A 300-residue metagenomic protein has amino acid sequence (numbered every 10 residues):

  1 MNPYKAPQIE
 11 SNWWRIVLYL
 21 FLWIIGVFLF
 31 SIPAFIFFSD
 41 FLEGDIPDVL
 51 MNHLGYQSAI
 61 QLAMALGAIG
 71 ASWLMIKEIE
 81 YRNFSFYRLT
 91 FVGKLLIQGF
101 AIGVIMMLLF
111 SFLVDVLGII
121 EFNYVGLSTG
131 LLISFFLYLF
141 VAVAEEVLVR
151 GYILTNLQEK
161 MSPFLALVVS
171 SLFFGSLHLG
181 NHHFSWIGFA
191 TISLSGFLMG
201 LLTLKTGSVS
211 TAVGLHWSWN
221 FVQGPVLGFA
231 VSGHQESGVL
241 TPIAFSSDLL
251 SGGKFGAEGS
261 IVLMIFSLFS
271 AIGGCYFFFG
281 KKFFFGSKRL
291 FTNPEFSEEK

Functional and structural regions predicted by a protein language model:
M1-Y81, G224-K300: N-terminal, membrane-interfacial amphipathic/helix-forming hydrophobic leader that caps and precedes the first
K5-E10, A144-V169, F173, L201-S208: Membrane-interface helix/loop boundary segments of multi-pass membrane proteins
I16-F21, A59, L96-A101, L131-L132 (+4 more regions): Hydrophobic alpha-helical transmembrane segments
I24-L29, M107-L113, S171-G180, S218-V226: Aromatic-anchored segments of alpha-helical transmembrane domains
F35-Q61, W73, K77-V147, L154-E159 (+1 more regions): Juxtamembrane helix-loop-helix connectors linking adjacent transmembrane helices in multi-pass membrane enzymes
I60, M64, T129, F173-F174 (+2 more regions): Transmembrane alpha-helical core residues of multi-pass small-molecule transporters, especially secondary transporters
V104-F110, Y138, A142, S162-L179 (+1 more regions): Small-polar-interrupted transmembrane alpha-helices in polytopic inner-membrane proteins
G188-D248: Functionally important transmembrane alpha-helices
